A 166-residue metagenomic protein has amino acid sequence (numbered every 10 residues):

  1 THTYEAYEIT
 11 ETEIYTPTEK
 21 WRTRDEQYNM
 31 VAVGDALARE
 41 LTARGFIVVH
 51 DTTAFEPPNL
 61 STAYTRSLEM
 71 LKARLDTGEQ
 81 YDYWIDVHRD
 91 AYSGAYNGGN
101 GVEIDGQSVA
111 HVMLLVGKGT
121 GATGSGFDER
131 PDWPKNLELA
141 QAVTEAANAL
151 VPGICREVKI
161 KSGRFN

Functional and structural regions predicted by a protein language model:
T1-D82, D90-Y96: N-terminal catalytic or cofactor-binding beta/alpha core of small enzyme domains
D76-E79, D105-S108, F165: Extracellular/periplasmic catalytic domains that process cell-envelope and extracellular macromolecules
S93-P131: A short, glycine/acidic-enriched catalytic loop
D132, N136-A140: Substrate-gating cap/lid alpha-helix
C155-N166: Active-site-adjacent mobile loop/cap segments within catalytic or ligand-binding domains
